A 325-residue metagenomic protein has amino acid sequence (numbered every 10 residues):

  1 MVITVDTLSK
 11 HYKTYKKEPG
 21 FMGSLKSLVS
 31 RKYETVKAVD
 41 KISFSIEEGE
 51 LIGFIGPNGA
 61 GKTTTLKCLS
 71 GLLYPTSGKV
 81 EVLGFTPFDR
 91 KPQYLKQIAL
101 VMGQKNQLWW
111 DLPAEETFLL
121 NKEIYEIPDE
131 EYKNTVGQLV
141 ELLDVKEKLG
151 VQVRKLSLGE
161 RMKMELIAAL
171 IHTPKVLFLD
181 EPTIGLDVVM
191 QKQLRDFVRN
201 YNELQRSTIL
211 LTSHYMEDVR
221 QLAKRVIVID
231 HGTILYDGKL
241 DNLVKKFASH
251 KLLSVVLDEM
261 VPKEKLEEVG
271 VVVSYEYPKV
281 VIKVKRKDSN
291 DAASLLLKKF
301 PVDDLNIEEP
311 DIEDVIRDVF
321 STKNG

Functional and structural regions predicted by a protein language model:
M22-L28, L119, E123, E130-K148: Conserved ABC ATPase "signature" region
G78-D89, Q93-I98: Conserved ABC transporter NBD signature motif
T173: Conserved catalytic motifs of ABC-family nucleotide-binding domains
L177-E181: Catalytic Walker B motif of ABC-type/P-loop ATPase nucleotide-binding domains
R195-K283: ABC transporter nucleotide-binding domain
L252-G325: Short, charged/small-residue-rich alpha-helical element at the C-terminal edge of ABC transporter nucleotide-binding
